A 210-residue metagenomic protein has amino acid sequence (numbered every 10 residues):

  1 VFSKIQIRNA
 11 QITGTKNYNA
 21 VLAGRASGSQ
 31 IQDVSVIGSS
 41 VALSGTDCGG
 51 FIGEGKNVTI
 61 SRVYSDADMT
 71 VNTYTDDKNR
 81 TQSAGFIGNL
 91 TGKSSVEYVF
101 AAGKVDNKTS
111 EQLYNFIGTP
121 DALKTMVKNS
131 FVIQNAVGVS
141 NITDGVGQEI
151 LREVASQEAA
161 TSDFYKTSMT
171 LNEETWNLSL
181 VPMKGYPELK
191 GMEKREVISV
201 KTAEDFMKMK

Functional and structural regions predicted by a protein language model:
V1-K210: Predominantly extracellular beta-rich ligand-binding scaffolds that present long acidic/polar faces for carbohydrate
